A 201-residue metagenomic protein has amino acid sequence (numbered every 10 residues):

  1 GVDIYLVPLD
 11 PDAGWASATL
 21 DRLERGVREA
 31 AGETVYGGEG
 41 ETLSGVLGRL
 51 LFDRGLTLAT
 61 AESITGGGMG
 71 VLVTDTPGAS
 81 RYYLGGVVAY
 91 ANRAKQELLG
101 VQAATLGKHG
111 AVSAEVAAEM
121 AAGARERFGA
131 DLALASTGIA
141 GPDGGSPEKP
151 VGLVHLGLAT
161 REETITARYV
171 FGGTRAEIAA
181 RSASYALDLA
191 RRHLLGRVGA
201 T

Functional and structural regions predicted by a protein language model:
G1-A13: Long amphipathic alpha-helical segments
G14-T201: Short alpha-helical segments enriched in small residues
